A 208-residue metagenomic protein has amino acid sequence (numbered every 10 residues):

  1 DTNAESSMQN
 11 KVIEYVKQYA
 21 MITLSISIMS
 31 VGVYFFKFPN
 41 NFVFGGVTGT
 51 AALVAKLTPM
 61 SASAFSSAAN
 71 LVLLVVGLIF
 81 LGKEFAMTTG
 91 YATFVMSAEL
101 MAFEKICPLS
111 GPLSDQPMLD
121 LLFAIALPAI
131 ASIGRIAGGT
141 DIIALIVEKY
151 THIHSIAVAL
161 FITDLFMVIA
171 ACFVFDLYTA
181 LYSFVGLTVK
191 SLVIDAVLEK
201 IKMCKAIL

Functional and structural regions predicted by a protein language model:
T2-A206: Core subunits and conserved enzymes of cellular information-processing and envelope-translocation systems across
